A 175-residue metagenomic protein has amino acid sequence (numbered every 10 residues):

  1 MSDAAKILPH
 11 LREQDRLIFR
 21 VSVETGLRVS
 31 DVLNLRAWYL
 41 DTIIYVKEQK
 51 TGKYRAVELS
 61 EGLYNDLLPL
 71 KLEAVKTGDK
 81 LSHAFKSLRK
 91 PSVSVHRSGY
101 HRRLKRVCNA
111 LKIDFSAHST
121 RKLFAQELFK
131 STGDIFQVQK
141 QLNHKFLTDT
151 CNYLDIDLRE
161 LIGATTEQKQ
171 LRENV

Functional and structural regions predicted by a protein language model:
M1-T25: Basic, Lys/Arg- and aromatic-enriched nucleic-acid-binding interface segment
D3, T25, N34-N65: Conserved tyrosine-mediated DNA breakage-rejoining catalytic core shared by Y-recombinases
A4, D15-R16, R97, H101 (+1 more regions): Short, leucine-enriched amphipathic alpha-helices that occur as contiguous helical runs
P9, H101-K140: Short, basic (Lys/Arg/His-rich) helix/loop patches that form interaction surfaces in the mid-to-C-terminal regions
I18, G26, S30-L35, V138: Alpha-helix N-cap/helix-start motif at helix boundaries, enriched for small hydrophobics
Y39-T42, D114, D134-L154, R159: Short, polar N-cap/turn motifs at the start of nucleic acid-interacting alpha helices
K50-P69, L81-K105: C-terminal catalytic core of Y-nucleophile DNA break-rejoin enzymes
G62, D155-V175: DNA/chromatin major-groove-contacting recognition/catalytic segments
